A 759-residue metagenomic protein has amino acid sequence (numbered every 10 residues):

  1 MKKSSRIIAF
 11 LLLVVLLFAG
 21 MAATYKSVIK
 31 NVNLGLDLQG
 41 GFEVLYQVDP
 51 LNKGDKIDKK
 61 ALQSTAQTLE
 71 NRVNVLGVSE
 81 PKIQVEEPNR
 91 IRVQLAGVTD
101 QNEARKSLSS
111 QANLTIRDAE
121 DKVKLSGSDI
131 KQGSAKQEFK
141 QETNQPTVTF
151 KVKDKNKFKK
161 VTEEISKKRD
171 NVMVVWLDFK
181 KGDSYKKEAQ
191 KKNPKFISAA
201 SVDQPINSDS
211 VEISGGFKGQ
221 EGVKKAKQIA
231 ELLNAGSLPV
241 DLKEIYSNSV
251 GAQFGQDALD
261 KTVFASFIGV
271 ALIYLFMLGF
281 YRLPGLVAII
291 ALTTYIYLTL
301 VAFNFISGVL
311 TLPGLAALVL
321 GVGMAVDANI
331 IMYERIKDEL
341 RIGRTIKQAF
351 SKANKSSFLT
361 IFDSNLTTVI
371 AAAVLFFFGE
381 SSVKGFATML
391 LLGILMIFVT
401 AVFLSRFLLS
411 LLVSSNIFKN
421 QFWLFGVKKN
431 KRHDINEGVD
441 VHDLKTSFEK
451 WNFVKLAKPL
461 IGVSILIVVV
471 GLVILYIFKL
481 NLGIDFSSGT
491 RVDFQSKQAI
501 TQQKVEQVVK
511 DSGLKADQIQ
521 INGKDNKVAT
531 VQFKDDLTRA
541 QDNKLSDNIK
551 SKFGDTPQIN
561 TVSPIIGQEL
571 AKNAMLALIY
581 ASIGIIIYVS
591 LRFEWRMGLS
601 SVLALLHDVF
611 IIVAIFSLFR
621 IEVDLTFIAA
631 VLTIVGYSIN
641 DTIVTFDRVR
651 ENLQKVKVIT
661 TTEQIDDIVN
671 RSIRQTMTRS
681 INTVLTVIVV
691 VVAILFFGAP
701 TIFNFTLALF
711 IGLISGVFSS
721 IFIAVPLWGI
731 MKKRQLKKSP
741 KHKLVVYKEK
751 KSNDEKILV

Functional and structural regions predicted by a protein language model:
M1-V759: A structural signal for conserved, well-ordered secondary-structure elements that form binding/interaction cores
